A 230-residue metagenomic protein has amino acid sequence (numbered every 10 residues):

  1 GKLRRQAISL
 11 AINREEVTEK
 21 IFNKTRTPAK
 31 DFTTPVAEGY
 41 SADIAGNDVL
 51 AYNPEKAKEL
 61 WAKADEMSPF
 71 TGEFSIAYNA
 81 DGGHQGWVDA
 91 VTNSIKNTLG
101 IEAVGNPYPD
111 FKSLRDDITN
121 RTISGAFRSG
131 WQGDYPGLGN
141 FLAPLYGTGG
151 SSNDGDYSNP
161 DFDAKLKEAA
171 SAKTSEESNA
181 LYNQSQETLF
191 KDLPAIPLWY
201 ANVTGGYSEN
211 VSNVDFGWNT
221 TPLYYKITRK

Functional and structural regions predicted by a protein language model:
G1-E38, G86-W87, Q186-P197: Periplasmic-binding protein-like
K2-L3, A11-I12, N47-E55, D81-D89 (+2 more regions): Soluble non-cytosolic domains of exported or imported proteins
L3-Q6, T18-E19, E102-S113, N140-S208 (+1 more regions): Extracytoplasmic/peripheral linker and loop segments enriched in polar/acidic and small residues with frequent Thr/Pro
N13, K24-R26, E38, D81 (+2 more regions): Solvent-exposed coil/turn segments that connect beta secondary-structure elements in extracytoplasmic/periplasmic
T27-A64, D81-G86: Structural transition elements
A62-G133, V203: Ligand/substrate-recognition segments at binding pockets and active sites
G205-K230: Long beta-strand-rich cores associated with HINT superfamily self-processing modules
